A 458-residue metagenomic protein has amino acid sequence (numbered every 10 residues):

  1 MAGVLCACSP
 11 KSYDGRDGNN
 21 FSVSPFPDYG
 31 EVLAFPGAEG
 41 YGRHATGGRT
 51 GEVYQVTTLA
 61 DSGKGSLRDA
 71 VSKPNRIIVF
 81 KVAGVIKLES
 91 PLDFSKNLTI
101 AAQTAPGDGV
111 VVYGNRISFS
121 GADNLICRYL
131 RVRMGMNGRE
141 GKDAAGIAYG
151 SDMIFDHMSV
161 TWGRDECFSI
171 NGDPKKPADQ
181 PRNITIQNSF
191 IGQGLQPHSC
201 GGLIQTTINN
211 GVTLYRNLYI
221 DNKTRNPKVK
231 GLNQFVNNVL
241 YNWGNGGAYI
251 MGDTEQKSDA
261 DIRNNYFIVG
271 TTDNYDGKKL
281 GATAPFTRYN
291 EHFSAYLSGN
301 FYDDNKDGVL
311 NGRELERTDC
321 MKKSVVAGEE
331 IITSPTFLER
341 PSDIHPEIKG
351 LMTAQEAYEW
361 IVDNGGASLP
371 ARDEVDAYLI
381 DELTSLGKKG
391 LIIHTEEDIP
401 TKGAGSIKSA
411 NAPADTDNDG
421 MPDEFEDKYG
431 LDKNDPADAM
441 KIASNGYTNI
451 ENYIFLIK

Functional and structural regions predicted by a protein language model:
V4-P25: Bacterial Sec-dependent N-terminal signal peptides
L33-I78: Acidic Gly/Asp/Thr-rich repetitive segments characteristic of extracellular carbohydrate-active and adhesion proteins
R68-P74, V85-A101, V110-R128, M134-G150: Extracellular beta-strand-rich solenoid/capping regions of secreted or surface-exposed proteins that bind or remodel
N97, A102, D123-M134, Y149-D165 (+5 more regions): Right-handed parallel beta-helix
R116, A144-G146, E166-C167, S199-L203 (+4 more regions): Structural detector of coil-to-beta-strand junctions
V229-P400: Extracellular beta-rich repeat passengers
I399-K458: Extracellular calcium-associated, cysteine-rich motifs in secreted modular proteins
